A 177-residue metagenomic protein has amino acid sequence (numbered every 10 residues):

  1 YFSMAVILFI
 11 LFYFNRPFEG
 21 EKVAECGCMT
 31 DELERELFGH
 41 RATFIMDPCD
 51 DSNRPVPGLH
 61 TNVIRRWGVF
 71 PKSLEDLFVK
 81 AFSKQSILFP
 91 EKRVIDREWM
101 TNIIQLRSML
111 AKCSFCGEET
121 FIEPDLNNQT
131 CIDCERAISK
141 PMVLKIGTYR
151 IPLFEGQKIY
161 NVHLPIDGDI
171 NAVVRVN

Functional and structural regions predicted by a protein language model:
Y1-F2, I7-E75: Conserved C-lobe activation region of Hanks-type protein kinase-like domains
M4-R16, Q105, N128-K140: C-terminal, active-site-flanking charged/polar segments
K22-A24, V94-I95, F115, T130: Composition- and surface-driven signal marking solvent-exposed, interaction-prone regions in large proteins
G27-T30, D96-M109, E119-L126: Amphipathic alpha-helical surface "interface" segments used for docking/oligomerization or membrane association within
E75-K112: Terminal C-lobe "cap" of eukaryotic-type protein kinase domains
A111-N177: Intrinsically disordered, low-complexity acidic Ser/Thr-rich regulatory segments
